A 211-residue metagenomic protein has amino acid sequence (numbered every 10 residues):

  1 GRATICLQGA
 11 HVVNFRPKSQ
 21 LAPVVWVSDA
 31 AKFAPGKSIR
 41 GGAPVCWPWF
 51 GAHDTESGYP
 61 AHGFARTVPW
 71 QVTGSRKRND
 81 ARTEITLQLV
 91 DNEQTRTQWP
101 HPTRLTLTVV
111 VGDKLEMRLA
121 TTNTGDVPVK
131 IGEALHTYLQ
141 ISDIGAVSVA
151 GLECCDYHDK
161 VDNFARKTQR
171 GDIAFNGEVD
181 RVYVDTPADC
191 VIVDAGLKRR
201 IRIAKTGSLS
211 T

Functional and structural regions predicted by a protein language model:
G1-R40, A188-D189, V193-L209: Beta-strand-rich N-terminal accessory domains
I5, L119-G125: Asparagine-centered strand-capping/turn motif at beta-strand->loop junctions
C6-G9, P17-K18, Q98-H101, I131-E133: Short glycine/proline-enriched turns and hinge-like loops at secondary-structure junctions
A43-W49, H53, A65, D80 (+1 more regions): Membrane engagement elements in two modes
Y59-G112: Extended, loop-rich substrate-binding clefts of extracytoplasmic carbohydrate-active enzymes
N92, T124-D126, S142: Short coil/turn motifs at secondary-structure junctions
P128-K130, A134, Y138-T211: Active-site/ligand-binding surface loops and adjacent short beta/alpha elements that line catalytic pockets across
